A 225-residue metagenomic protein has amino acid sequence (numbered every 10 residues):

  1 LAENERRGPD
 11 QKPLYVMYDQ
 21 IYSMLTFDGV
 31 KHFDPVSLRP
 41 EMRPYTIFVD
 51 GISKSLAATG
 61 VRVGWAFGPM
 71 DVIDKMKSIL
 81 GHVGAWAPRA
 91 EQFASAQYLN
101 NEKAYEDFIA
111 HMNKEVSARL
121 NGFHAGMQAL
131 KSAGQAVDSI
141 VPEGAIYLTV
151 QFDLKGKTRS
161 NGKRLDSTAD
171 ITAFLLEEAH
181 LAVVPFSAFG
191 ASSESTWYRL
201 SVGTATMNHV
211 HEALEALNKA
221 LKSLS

Functional and structural regions predicted by a protein language model:
L1-S225: PLP-dependent class I/II
